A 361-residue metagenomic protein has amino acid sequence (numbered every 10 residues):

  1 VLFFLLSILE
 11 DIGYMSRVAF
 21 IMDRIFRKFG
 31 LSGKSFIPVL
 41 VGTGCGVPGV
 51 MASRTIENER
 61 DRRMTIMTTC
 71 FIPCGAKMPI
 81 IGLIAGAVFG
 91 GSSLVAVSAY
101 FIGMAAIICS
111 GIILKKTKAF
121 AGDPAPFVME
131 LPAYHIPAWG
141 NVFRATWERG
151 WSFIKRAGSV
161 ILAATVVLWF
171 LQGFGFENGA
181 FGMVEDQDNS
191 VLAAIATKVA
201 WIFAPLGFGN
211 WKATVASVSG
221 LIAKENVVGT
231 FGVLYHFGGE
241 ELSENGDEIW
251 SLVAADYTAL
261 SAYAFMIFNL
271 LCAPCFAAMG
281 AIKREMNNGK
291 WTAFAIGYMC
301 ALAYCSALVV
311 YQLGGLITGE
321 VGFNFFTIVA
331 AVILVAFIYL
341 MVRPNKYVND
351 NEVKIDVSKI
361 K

Functional and structural regions predicted by a protein language model:
V1-D11, L94-S217, A293-D350, D356-K361: Selected transmembrane alpha-helices and immediately adjacent juxtamembrane segments of polytopic inner-membrane
L2-L6, D11, M15-A19, G46-G49 (+10 more regions): Alpha-helical transmembrane segments of polytopic integral membrane proteins, especially the permease/helical cores
L9-K28, A52-T68, G111-L131, G280-T292 (+1 more regions): Juxtamembrane helix-loop transition segments at the membrane interface in multi-pass membrane proteins
S16-V47, A121-A145, L192-A194, Y235-D247 (+1 more regions): Juxtamembrane inter-helical linkers in multi-pass membrane proteins
F29, V50-R62, V166-C300: Extended, low-charge hydrophobic alpha-helical regions
P48-A125, G232: Conserved phosphate-handling catalytic cores of large alpha/beta enzymes
T65-I81, S261-M266, F294-V309, A330-V335: Hydrophobic membrane-spanning alpha-helices of multi-pass integral membrane proteins
F71, G75-V97, G280-M286, C305-F323: Transmembrane helix-loop junctions at the membrane interface of multipass transporters and ion channels
